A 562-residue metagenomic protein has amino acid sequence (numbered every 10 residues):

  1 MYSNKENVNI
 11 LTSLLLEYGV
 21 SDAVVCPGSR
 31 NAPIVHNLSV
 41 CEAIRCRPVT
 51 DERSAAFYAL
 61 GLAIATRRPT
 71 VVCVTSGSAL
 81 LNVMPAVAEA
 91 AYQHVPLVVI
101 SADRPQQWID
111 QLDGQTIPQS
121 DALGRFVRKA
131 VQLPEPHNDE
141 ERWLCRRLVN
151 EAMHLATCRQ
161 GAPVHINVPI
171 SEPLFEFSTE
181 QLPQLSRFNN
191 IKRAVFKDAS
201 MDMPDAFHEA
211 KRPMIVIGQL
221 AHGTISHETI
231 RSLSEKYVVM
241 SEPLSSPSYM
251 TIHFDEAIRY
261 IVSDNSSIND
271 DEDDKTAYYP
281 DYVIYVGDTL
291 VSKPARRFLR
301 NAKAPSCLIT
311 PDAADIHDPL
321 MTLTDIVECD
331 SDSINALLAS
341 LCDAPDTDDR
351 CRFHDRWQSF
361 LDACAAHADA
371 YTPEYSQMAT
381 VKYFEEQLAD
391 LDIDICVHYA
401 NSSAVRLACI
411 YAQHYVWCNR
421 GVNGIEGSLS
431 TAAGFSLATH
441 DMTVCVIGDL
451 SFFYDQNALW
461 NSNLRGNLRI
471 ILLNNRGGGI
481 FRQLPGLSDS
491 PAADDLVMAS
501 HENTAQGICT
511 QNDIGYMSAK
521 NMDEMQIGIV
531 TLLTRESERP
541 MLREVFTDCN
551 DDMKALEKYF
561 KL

Functional and structural regions predicted by a protein language model:
Y2, F298-S403, I508, A519-L562: Phosphate/pyrophosphate-binding active-site segments
S3-A88: N-terminal cofactor/phosphate-binding cores enriched in small/glycine residues, especially glycine-rich loops such as
V8-L11, S29-R30, I34-L38, Q358-H440: Active-site diphosphate/adenylate-binding microenvironment
S21-V24, R45-R47, A65-R104, K275 (+3 more regions): A short, small-residue-rich loop immediately preceding and capping a beta-strand
N82, I217-C307, I316, Q413-H440 (+3 more regions): Glycine-rich, anion-gripping cofactor-binding loops and their flanking helix/strand elements in enzyme active sites
I100, Q107-S120, I410-L562: Thiamine diphosphate
S101-A152, S241-Q358, S462, I470 (+2 more regions): Glycine-rich, acidic loop regions that bind phosphate or pyrophosphate groups
L148-E151, L155-E209: Conformationally flexible catalytic loops at phosphate/diphosphate-handling active centers
